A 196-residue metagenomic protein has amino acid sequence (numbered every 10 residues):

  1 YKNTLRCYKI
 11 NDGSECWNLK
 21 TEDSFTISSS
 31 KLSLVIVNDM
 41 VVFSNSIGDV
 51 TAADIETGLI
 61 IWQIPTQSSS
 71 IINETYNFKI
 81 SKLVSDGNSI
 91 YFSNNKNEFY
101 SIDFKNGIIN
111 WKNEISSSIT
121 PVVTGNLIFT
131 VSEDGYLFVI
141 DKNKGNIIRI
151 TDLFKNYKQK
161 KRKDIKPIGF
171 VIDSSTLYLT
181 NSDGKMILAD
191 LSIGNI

Functional and structural regions predicted by a protein language model:
Y1-T21: A generic tandem-repeat structural signature
K9-G13, D54-G58, D103-N106, D141-K144 (+1 more regions): Short loop/turn segments that connect beta-strands within beta-propeller blades
S14-N38, L59-G87, I108-G125, R149-I172 (+1 more regions): Extracytoplasmic beta-rich repeat domains
F43-S44, S93, V131, T180: Residue-level marker for isolated small/hydroxyl-bearing positions within beta-strands of beta-sheet-rich domains
K144, S175-T176, N181-I196: C-terminal closing repeat unit and adjoining cap/tail of repeat-based domains
